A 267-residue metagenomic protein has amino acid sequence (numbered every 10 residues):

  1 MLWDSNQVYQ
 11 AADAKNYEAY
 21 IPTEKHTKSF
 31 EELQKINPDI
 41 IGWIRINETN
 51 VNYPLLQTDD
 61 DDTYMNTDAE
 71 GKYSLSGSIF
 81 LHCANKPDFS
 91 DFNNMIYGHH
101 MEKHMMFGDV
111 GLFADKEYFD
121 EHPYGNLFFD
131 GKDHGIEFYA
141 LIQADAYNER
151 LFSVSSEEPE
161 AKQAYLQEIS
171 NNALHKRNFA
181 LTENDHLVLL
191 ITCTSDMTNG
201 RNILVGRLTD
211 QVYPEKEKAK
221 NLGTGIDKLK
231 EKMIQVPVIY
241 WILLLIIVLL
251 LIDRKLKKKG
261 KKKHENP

Functional and structural regions predicted by a protein language model:
M1-Q235, D253-K255: Solvent-exposed, non-transmembrane regions of membrane-associated and secreted proteins
Q235-I246: Hydrophobic H-region at the start of alpha-helical membrane spans
L245-K259: Alpha-helical transmembrane segments
G260-P267: Cytoplasmic C-terminal tails of single-pass
